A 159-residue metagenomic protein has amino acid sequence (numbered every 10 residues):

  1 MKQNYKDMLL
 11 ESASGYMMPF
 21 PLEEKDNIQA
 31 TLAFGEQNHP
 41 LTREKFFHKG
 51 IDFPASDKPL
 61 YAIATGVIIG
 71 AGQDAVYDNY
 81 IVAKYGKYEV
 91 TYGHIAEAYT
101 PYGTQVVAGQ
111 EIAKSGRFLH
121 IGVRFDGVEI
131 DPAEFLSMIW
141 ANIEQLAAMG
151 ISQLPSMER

Functional and structural regions predicted by a protein language model:
M1-N79, V107-A108, A148-R159: Surface-exposed, glycine-biased beta-strand/turn segments
N4, Y16, P101-V107, K114 (+1 more regions): Acidic, glycine-rich catalytic/binding loops that coordinate metals and/or anionic ligands
L22-E24, A55, A96-E97, F125 (+1 more regions): Non-catalytic surface loops within mature trypsin-like serine protease
R43-F53, Y85, H94, L119 (+2 more regions): Small beta-barrel nucleic-acid-binding modules, principally OB-folds
D57, G72, G116, I139-W140: Sec/Tat-exported extracytoplasmic proteins
K58, Y88-E89, V128: Short acidic/polar mixed-charge low-complexity motifs
A62-Y99, R117-V123: Zn2+-dependent peptidoglycan hydrolase active-site motif and core
